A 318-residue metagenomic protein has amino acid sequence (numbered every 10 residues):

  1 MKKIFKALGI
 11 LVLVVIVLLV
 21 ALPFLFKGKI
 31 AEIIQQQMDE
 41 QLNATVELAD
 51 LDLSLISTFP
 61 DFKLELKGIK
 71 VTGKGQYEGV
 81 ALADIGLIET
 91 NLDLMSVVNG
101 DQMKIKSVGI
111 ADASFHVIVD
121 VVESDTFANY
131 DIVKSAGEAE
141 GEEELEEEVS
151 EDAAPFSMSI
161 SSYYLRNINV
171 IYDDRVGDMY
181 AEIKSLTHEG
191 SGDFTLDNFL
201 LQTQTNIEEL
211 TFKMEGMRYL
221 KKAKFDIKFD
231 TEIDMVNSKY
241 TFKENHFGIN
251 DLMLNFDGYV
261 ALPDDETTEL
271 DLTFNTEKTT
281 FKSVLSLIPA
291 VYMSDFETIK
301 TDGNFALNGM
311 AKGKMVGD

Functional and structural regions predicted by a protein language model:
M1-T45: N-terminal type II signal-anchor transmembrane helix that functions as the membrane-insertion/stop-transfer segment
Q41-E65: Short extracytoplasmic
A44, P60-F62, G68-S191, L196 (+3 more regions): Secondary-structure transition motifs
A49, P60, K104, I227-F229 (+1 more regions): Residue-level marker for the onset of beta-strands and adjacent loop->beta junctions in well-ordered domains
G141, S161, Y172-K312: Interface amphipathic segments
K312-D318: Short, intrinsically disordered, charge-balanced linker/junction segments flanking boundaries in proteins
